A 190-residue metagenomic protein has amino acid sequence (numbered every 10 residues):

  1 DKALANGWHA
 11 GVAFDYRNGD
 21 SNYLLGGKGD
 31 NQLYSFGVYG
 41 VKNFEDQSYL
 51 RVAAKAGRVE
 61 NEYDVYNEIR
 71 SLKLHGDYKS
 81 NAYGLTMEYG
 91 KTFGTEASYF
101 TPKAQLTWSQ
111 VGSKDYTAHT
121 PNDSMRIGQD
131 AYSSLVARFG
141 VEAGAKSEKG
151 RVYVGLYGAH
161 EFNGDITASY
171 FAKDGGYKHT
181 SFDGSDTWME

Functional and structural regions predicted by a protein language model:
D1-E190: Membrane translocator/pore-forming domains, dominated by Gram-negative outer-membrane beta-barrels
